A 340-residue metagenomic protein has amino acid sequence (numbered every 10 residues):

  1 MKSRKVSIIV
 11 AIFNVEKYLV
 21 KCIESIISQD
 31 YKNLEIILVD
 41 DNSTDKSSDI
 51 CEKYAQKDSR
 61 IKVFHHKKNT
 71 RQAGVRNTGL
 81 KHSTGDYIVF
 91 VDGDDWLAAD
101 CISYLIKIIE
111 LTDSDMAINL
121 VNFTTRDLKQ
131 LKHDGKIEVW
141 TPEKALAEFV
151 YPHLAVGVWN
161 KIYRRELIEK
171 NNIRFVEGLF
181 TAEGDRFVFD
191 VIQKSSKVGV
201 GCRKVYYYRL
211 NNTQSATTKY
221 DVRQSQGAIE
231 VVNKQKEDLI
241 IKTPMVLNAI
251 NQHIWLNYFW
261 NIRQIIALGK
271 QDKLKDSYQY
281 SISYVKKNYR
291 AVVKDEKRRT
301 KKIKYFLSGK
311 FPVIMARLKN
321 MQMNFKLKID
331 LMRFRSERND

Functional and structural regions predicted by a protein language model:
M1-I27: N-proximal low-complexity "stem/linker" segments adjacent to membrane-targeting elements
V20, D45-Y54, W96, D100-I102: Acidic helix N-cap motif at the loop->helix transition within catalytic regions of sugar-transfer enzymes
I26, D41-N42, T70, G93: Conserved short acidic donor-positioning loop in nucleotide-sugar-dependent glycosyltransferases
D40-D49, K68: A conserved acidic beta->alpha catalytic loop
H66-S83, F90: Glycine-rich, basic loop-to-helix element that forms the pyrophosphate-binding segment of sugar-nucleotide handling
Q72, G93-G201, Y206-R223: Donor-binding/catalytic cores of nucleotide-activated saccharide and glycerol-phosphate transferases/polymerases
S196, R203-N212, T218-M245, W260 (+1 more regions): Catalytic core of nucleotide-sugar-dependent glycosyltransferases
L268-D340: Membrane-interface aromatic/basic loop that binds lipid-linked glycans or pyrophosphate carriers, typified by
